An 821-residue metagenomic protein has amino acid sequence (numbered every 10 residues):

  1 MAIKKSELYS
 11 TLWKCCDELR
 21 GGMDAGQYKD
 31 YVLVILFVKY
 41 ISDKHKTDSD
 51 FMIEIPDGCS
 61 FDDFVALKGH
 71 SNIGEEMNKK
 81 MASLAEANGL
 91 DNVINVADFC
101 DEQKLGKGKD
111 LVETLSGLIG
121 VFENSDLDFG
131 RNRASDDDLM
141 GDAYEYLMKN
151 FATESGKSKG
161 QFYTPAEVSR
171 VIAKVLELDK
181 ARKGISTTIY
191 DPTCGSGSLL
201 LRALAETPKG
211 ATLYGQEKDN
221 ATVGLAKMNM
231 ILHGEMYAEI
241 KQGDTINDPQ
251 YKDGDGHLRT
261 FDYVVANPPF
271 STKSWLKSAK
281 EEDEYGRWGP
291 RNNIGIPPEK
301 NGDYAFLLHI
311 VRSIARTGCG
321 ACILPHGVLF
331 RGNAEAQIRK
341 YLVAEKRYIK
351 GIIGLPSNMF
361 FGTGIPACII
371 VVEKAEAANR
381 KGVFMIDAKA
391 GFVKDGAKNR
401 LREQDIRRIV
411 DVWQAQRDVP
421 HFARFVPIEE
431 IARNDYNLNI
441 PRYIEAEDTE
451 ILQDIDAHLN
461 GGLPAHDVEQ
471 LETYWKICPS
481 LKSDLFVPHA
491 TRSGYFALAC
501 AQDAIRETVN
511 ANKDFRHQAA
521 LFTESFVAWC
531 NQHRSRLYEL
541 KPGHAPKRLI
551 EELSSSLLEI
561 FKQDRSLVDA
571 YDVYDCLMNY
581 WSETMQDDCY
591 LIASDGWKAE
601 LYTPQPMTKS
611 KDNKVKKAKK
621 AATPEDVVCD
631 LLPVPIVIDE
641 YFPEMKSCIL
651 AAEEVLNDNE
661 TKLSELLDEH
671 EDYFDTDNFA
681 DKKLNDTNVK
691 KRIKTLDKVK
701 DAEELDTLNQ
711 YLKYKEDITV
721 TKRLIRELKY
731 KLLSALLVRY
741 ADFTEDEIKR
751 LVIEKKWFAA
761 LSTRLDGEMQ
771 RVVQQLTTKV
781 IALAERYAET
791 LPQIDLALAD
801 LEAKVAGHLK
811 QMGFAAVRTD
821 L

Functional and structural regions predicted by a protein language model:
M1-L176, K180, K241, T245-Q250 (+6 more regions): Non-catalytic, mostly N-terminal accessory regions of nucleic-acid modification and defense proteins
T11-K14, E18, D24-F37, I240 (+1 more regions): Conserved Class I SAM-dependent methyltransferase catalytic core
E18, V121, S125, Y146 (+11 more regions): Conserved, well-folded catalytic cores of nucleic-acid-processing and energy-transducing macromolecular machines
G108, R133, G215-D219, Y263 (+8 more regions): Hydrophobic alpha-helical scaffolding
S158-A266, S271-E282, W288-N293, Y304-A305 (+5 more regions): Conserved S-adenosyl-L-methionine
A205, I231, E235, P269 (+13 more regions): Hydrophobic alpha-helix feature that most strongly marks membrane-spanning transmembrane helices and their immediate
F270-P298, D303, H326, A336 (+9 more regions): Accessory, often C-terminal, charged low-complexity segments
I369-V410: Conserved P-loop NTPase
